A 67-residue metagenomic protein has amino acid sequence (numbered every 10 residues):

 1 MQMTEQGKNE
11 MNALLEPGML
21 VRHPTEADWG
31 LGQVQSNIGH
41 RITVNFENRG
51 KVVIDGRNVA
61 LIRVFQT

Functional and structural regions predicted by a protein language model:
M1-G7, G50-T67: Intrinsically disordered, low-complexity, charged/polar segments
M1-L20, D28: Mixed-charge, Lys/Arg-rich low-complexity intrinsically disordered regions
A27, E47-R49: Glycine-centered tight beta-turn/hairpin loop motif at sheet-sheet or coil-to-beta transitions
G30-N37: Short beta-strand-centered aromatic/proline hotspots
I42-F46: SH3/SH3-like beta-barrel fold
